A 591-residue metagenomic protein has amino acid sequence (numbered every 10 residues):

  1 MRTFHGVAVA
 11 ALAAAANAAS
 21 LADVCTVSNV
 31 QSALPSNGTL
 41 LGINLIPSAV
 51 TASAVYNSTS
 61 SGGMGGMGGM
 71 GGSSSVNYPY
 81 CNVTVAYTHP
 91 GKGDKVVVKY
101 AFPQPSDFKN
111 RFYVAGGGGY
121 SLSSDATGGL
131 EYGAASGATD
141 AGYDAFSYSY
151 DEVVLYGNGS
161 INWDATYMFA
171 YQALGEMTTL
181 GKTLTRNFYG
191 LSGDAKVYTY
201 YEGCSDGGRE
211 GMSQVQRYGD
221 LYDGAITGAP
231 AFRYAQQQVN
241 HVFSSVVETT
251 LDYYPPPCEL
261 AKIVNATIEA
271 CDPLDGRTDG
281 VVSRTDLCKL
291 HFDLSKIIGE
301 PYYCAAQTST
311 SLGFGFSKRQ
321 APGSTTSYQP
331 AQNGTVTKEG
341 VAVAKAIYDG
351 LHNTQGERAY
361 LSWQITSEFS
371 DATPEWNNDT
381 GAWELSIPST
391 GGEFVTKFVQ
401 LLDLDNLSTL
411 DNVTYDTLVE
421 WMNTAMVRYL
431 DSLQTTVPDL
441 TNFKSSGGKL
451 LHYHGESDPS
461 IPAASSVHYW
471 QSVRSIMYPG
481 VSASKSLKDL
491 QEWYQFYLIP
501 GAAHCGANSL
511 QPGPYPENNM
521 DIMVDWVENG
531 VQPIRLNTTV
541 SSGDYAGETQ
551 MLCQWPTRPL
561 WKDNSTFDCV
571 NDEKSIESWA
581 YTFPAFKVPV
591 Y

Functional and structural regions predicted by a protein language model:
M1-L21: Fungal secretory targeting signals
T3, Y80, T84-R277, K289-D293 (+5 more regions): Serine-hydrolase-like catalytic core of hydrolytic proteins
A14-R111, S123-S124, H291-D405, P516 (+2 more regions): Catalytic-loop region of hydrolases
Y167-A170, Y254-C258, Q329-Q332, E456-S457 (+2 more regions): Active-site rim elements
R186, D194, T278-R284, N353-Y360 (+3 more regions): Acidic/polar loop patches that form or flank catalytic/metal-binding clefts of enzymes that bind anionic ligands
A231, S244, E248, P273 (+6 more regions): Short, well-ordered loop/turn and helix-capping segments at boundaries between secondary-structure elements and domains
G276-R284, P301, A306: Acidic, glycine-anchored loop motifs typical of Ca2+
K485, L490-L510, S542-Y545: Histidine-bearing beta->alpha loop at or near hydrolase active sites
